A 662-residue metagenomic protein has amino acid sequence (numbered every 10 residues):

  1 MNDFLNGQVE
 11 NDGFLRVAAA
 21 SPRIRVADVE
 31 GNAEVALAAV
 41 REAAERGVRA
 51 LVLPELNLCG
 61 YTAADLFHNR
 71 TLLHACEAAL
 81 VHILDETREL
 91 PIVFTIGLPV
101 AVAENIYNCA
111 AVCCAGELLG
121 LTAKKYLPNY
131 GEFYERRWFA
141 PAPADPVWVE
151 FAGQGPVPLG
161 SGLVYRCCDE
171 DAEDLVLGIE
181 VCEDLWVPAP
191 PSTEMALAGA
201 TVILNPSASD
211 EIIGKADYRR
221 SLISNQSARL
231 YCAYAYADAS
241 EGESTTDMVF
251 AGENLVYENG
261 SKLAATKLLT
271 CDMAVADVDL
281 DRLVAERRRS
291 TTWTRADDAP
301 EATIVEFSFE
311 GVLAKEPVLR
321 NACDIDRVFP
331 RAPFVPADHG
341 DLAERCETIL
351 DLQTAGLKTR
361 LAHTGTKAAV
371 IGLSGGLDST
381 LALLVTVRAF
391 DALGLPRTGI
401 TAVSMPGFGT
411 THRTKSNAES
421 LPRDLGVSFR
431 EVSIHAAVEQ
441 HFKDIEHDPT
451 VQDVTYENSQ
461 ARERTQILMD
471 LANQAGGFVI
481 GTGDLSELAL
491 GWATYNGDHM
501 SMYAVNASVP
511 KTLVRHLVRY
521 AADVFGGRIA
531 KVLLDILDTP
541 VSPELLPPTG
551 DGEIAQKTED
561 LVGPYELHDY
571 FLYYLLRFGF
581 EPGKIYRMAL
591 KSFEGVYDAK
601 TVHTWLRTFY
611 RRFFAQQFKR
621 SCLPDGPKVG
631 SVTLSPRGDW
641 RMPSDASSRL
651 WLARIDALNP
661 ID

Functional and structural regions predicted by a protein language model:
M1-V370, R388-R397, F429: Enzyme catalytic cores with a strong preference for nitrogen-chemistry domains
N32, E173-L175, Y231-C232, E241-S244 (+5 more regions): ATP/NTP-dependent adenylation/nucleotidyl-transfer catalytic domains that generate, transfer, or process NMP-activated
